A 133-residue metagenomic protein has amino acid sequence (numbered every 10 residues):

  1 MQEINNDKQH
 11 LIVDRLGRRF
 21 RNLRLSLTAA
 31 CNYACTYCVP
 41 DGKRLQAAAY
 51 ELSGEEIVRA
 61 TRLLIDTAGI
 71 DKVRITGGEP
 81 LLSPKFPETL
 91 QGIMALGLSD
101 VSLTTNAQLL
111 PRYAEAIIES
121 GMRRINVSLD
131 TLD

Functional and structural regions predicted by a protein language model:
M1-V13: Radical SAM enzyme core and accessory elements
I4-N6, R21, T105, I125: Intrinsic-disorder/low-complexity regions
K8, R44-Q46, R74: Short amphipathic alpha-helical segments at helix-loop
L11-I12, L23-R24, T61: Short secondary-structure capping/turn segments at boundaries of alpha-helices and beta-strands
L16-E55, T67-A68: Canonical Radical SAM [4Fe-4S] cluster-binding loop centered on the CxxxCxxC motif and its immediate flanking residues
V58-I75, L82-D133: Radical SAM/AdoMet-radical enzyme domain recognition
